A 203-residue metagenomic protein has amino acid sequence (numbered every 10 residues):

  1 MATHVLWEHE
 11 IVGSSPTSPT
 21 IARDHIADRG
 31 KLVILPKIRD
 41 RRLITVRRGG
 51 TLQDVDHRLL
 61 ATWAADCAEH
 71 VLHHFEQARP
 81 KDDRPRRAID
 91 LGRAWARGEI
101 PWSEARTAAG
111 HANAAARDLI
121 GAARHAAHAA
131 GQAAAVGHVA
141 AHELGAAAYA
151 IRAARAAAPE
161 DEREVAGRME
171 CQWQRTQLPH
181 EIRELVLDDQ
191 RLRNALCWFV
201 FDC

Functional and structural regions predicted by a protein language model:
A2-T3, R86: Residue-level signal for the start and early helices of compact helical domains
I26-Q174, F201: Structured binding/interaction patches within domain cores
K37, W173-C203: Acidic, carboxylate-rich catalytic segments that either coordinate divalent cations
